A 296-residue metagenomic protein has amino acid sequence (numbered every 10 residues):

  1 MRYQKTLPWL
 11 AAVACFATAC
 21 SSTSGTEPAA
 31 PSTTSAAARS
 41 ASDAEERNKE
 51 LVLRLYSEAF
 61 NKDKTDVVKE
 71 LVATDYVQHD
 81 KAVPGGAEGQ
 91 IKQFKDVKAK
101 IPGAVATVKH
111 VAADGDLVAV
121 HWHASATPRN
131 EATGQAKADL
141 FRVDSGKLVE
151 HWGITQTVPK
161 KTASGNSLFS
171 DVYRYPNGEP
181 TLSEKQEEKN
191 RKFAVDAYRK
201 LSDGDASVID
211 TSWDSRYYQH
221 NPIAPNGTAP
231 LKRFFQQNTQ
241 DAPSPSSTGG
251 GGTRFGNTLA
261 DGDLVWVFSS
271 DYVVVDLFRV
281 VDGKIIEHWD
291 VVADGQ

Functional and structural regions predicted by a protein language model:
M1-W9: Bacterial N-terminal signal peptides that target proteins for export
F16-A19: C-terminal motif of bacterial Sec signal peptides marking the signal peptidase cleavage site
T23, E27-Q296: C-terminal and inter-domain tail/linker signature
